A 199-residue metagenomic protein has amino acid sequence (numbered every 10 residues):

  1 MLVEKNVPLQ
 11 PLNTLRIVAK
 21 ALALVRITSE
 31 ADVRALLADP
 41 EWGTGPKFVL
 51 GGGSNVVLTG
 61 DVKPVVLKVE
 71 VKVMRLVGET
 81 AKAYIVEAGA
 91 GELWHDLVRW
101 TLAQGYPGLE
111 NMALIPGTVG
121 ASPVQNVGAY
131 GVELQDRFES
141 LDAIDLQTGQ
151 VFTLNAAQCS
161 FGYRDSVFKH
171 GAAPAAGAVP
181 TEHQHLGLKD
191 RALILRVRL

Functional and structural regions predicted by a protein language model:
L2-Q147: Anion-binding (especially nucleotide phosphate/pyrophosphate-binding) glycine-rich loop and adjoining beta-alpha core
S122-L199: FAD-binding subdomain of flavoenzyme oxidoreductases
